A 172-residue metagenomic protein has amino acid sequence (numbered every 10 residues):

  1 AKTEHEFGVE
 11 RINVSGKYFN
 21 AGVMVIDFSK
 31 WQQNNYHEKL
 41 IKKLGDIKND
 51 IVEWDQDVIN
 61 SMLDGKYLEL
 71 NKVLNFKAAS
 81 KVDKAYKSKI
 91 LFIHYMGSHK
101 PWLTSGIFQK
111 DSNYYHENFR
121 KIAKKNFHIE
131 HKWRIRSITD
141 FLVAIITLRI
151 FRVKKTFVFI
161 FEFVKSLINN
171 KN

Functional and structural regions predicted by a protein language model:
A1-K2, V23-I26: GT-A fold catalytic core of metal-dependent nucleotide-sugar glycosyltransferases, centered on the diacidic
A1-V9: Conserved donor-nucleotide/metal-binding helix-loop-beta segment in metal-dependent transferases, i.e., the alpha-helix
R11-V23, I51: A recurrent flexible, glycine/aromatic-enriched loop bordering the glycosyltransferase active site that acts as
A21, F28-N172: A glycosyltransferase accessory/donor-loop signature
